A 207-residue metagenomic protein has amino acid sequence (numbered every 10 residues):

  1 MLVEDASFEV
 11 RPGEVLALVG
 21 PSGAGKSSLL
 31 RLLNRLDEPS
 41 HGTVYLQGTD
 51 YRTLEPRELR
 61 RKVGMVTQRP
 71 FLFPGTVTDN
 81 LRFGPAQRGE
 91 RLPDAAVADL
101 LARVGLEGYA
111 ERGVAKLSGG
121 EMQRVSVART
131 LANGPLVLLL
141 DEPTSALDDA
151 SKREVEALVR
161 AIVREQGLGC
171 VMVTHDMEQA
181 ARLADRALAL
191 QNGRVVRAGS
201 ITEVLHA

Functional and structural regions predicted by a protein language model:
N34: Helix-to-loop junction immediately C-terminal to a conserved catalytic motif
L92-Y109: Conserved ABC ATPase "signature" region
G113-L117, E121: Conserved ABC ATPase signature
L138-D141: Catalytic Walker B motif of ABC-type/P-loop ATPase nucleotide-binding domains
D149-S151: Helix N-cap at the start of a conserved alpha-helix in ABC-type nucleotide-binding domains
T174-H175: H-loop/switch region of ABC-family ATPase nucleotide-binding domains
